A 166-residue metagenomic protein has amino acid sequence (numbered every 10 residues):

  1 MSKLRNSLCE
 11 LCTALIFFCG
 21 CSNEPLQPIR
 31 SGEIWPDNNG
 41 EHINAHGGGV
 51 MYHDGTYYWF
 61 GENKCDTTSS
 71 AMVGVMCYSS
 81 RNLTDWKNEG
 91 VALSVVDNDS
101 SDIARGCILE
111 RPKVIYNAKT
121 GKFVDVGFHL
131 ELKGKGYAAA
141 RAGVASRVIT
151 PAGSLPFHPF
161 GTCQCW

Functional and structural regions predicted by a protein language model:
M1-L11: Bacterial N-terminal signal peptides that target proteins for export
L8, C21-W166: Carbohydrate-active catalytic/glycan-binding domains of CAZyme proteins, especially the secreted or lumenal ectodomains
C9-C19: Bacterial N-terminal signal peptides
